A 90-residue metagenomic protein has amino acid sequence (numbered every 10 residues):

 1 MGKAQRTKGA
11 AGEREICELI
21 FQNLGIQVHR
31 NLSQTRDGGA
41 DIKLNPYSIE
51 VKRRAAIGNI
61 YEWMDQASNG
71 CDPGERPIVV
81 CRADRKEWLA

Functional and structural regions predicted by a protein language model:
M1-A90: Catalytic phosphate/metal-binding cores of nucleic-acid and nucleotide-processing enzymes, i.e., regions that mediate
